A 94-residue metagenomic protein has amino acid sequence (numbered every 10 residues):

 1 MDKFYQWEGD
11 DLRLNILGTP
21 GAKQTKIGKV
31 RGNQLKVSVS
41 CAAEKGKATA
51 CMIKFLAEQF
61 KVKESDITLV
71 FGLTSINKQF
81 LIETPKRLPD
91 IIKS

Functional and structural regions predicted by a protein language model:
M1-I53, V62-E64, T68-T74, K78-S94: Contiguous, often N-terminal, cationic amphipathic patches that form binding interfaces
Q59: C-terminal catalytic core of tyrosine-transesterase DNA break-rejoin enzymes
